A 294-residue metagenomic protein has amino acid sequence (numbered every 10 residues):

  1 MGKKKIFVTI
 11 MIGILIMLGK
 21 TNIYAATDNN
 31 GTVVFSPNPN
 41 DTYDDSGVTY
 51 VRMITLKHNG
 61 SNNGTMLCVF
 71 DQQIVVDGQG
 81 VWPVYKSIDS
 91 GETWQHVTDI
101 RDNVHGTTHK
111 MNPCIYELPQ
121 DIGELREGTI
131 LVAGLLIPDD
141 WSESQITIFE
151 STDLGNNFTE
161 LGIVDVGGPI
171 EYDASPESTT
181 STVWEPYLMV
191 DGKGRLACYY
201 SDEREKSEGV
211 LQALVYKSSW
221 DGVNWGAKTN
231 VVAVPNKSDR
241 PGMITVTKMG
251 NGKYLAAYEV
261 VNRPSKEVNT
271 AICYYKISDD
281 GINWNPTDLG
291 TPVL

Functional and structural regions predicted by a protein language model:
M1-I10: Bacterial N-terminal signal peptides that target proteins for export
T9-G19: Bacterial N-terminal signal peptides
G19-T27: Sec-dependent signal peptide cleavage junction
A26-T32, S36-N38, Y85-V97, F149-G162 (+2 more regions): Asp-box/BNR beta-propeller loop motif
N40-V48, D77-G78, N103-N112, P169-V183 (+2 more regions): Short glycine-/Asp-/Thr-/Trp-enriched loop segments that recur within the blades of beta-propeller repeat domains
R52-V75, C114-L118, G123-W141, I146-F149 (+2 more regions): Hydrophobic core segments of beta-strands in well-ordered, beta-rich domains
Q79-L136: Blade-loop segments of beta-propeller domains
D165-K266, A271-Y274, D280, P286 (+1 more regions): Solenoidal tandem-repeat scaffolds enriched in leucines and small polar residues
